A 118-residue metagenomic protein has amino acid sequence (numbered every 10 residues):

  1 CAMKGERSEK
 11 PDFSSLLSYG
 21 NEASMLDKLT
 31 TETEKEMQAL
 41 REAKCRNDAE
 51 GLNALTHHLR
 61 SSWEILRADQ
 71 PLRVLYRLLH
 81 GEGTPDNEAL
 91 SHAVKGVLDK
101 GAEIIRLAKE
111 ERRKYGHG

Functional and structural regions predicted by a protein language model:
C1-G118: Two-component system phosphorelay core
